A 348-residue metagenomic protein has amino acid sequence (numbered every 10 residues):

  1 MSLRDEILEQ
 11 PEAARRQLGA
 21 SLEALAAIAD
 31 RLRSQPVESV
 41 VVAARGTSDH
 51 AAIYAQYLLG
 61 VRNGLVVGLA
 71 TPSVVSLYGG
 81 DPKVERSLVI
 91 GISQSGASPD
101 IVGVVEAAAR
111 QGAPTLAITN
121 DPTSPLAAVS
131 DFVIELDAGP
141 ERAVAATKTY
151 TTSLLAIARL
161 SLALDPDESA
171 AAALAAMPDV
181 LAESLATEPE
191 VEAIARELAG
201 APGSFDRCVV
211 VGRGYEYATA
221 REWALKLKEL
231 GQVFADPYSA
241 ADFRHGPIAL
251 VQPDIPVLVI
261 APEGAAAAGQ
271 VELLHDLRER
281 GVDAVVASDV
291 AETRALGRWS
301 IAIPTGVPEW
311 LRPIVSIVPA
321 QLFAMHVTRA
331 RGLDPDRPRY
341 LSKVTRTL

Functional and structural regions predicted by a protein language model:
M1-E38, F132-L136, P140-P256, A266 (+1 more regions): Active-site phosphate/pyrophosphate-binding segments
L3, H50-A55, A220-E222, K226-E229 (+2 more regions): Conserved phosphate/anionic-ligand binding catalytic regions in large, soluble enzymes, centered on
R33-D179, E183, R213, P256 (+2 more regions): Glycine-rich phosphate-binding loops that contact phosphosugars or nucleotide phosphates
W223, Q270-L274, S316, R339: Composition- and surface-driven signal marking solvent-exposed, interaction-prone regions in large proteins
V307-L348: Generic C-terminus detector
